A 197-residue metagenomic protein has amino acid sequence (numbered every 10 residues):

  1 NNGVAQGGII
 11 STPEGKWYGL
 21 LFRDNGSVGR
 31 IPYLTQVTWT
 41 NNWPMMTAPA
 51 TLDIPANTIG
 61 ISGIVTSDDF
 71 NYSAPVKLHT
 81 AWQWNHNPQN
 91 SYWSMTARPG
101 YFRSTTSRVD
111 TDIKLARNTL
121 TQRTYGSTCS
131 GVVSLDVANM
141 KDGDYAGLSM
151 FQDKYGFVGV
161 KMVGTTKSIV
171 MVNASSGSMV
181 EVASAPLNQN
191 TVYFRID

Functional and structural regions predicted by a protein language model:
N1-D197: Carbohydrate-active catalytic/glycan-binding domains of CAZyme proteins, especially the secreted or lumenal ectodomains
